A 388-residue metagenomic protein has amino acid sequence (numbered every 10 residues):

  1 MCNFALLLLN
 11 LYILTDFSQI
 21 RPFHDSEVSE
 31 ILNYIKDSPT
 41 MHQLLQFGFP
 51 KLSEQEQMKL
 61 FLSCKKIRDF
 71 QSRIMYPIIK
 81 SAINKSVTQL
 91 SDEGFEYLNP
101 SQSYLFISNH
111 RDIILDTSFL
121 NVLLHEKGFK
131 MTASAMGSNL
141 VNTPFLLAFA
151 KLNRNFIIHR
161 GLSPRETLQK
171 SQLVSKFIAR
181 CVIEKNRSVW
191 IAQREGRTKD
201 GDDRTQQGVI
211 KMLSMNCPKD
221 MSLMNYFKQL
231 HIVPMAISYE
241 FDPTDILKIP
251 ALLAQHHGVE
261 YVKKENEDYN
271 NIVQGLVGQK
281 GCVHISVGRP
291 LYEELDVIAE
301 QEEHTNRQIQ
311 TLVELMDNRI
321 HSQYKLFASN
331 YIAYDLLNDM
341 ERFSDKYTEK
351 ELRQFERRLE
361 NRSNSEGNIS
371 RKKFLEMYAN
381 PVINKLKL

Functional and structural regions predicted by a protein language model:
C2-Y104, R111-D112, D116, N121-E126 (+5 more regions): Membrane-interfacial terminal anchoring regions of lipid-handling membrane enzymes
P100-Q102, K151-I158, R187-R194: Glycine-rich, often proline-containing surface loops adjacent to acidic residues and nearby aromatics that form
A133, G137-I157, G161: Conserved nucleotide-cofactor-binding alpha/beta core module
H159-L173: PLP-dependent aminotransferase-class I/II
S163, E195, A333: Residue-level "edge-of-site" marker
